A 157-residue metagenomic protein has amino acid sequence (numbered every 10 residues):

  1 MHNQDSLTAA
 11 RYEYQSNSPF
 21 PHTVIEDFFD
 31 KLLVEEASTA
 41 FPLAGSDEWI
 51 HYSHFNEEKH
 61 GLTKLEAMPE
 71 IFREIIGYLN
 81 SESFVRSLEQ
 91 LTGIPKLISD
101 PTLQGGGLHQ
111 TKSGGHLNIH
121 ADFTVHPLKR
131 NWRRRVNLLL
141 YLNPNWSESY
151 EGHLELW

Functional and structural regions predicted by a protein language model:
M1-N3, E155-L156: Compositionally biased, low-hydrophobicity segments enriched in charged and small polar residues
H2-D5, R11-T92: Non-heme Fe(II)/2-oxoglutarate
A10-R11, H126: A generic local structural motif
M68-Y78, F84-W157: Catalytic core of non-heme Fe(II) oxygenases with the double-stranded beta-helix
